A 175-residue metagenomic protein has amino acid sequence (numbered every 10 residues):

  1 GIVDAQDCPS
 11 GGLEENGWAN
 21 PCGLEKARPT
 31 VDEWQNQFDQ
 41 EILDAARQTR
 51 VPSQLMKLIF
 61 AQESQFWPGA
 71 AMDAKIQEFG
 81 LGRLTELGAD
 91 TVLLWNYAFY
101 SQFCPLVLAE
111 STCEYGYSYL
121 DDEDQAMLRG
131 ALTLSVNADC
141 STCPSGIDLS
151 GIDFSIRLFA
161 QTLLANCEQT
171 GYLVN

Functional and structural regions predicted by a protein language model:
G1-N175: Cell-wall glycan-active module
